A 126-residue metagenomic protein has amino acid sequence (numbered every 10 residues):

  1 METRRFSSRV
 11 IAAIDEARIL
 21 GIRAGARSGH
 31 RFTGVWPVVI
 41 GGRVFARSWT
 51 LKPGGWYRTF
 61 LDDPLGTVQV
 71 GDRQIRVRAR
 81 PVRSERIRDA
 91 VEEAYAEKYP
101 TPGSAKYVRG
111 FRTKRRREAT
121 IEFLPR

Functional and structural regions predicted by a protein language model:
M1-G21: Extreme N-terminal tail/first-helix region
E2, A17, I40-G41, G71 (+1 more regions): General secondary-structure edge motif
F6-R9, F32-T33, V108-R109: A generic local structural motif
S7-S8, S28, S48, S84 (+1 more regions): Generic serine detector
I11-A12, W36, F111-T113: Short secondary-structure boundary/capping segments
A17-L51, Y57-R58, G66: Short beta-strand segments
L51-R126: Short, structured beta-strand-loop surface elements
